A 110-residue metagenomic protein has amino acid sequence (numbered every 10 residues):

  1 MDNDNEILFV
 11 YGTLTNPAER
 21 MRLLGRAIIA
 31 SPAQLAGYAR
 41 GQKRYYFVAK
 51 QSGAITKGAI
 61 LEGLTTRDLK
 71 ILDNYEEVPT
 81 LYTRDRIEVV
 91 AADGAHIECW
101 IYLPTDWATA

Functional and structural regions predicted by a protein language model:
M1-A110: Glycine-aromatic micro-motifs
